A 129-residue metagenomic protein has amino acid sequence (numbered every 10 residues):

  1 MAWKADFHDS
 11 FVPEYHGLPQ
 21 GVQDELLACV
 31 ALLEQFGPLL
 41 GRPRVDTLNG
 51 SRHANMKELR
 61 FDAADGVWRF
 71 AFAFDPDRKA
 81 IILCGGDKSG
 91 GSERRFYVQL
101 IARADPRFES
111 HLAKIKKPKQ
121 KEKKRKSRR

Functional and structural regions predicted by a protein language model:
M1-V67, P76-A80, D87-R129: Basic, Lys/Arg-enriched alpha-helical interface segments
